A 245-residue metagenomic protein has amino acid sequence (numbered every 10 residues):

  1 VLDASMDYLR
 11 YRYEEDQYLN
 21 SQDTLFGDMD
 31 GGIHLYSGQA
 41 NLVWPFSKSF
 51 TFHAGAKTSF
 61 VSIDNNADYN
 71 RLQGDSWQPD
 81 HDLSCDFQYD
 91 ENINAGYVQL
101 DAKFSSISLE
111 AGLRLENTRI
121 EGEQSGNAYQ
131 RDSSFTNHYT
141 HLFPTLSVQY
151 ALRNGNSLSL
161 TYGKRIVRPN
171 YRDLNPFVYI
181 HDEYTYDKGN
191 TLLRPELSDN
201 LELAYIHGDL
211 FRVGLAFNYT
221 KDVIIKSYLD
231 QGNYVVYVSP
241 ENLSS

Functional and structural regions predicted by a protein language model:
V1-E123, A151, F211-V213: Face-selective signature of the C-terminal outer-membrane beta-barrel domain
D3, K48-S49, S157-S159, N200-E202 (+1 more regions): Subset of outer-membrane beta-barrel
E14-D23, N65-Q73, W77, E121-Q130 (+3 more regions): Outer-membrane beta-barrel translocator domains and adjoining extracellular loop/strand segments of Gram-negative
S21-D28, Q78-D86, A128-F135, D182-T191 (+2 more regions): Extracellular loop and loop/strand-boundary signature of outer-membrane beta-barrel proteins
G32-Y36, D90-N94, H138-L142, L197-L201 (+2 more regions): Residues that define the transmembrane beta-barrel architecture of outer-membrane proteins
L35-Q39, S84, R194, V213-S245: Outer membrane beta-barrel strand-and-loop segments of large Gram-negative receptors, especially TonB-dependent
G38-A40, G96-V98, P144-L146, T191 (+1 more regions): Membrane-embedded beta-strands of outer-membrane beta-barrel proteins, especially the hydrophobic/small aromatic
W44-K48, D101-S106, L142, Y150-N154 (+4 more regions): Outer-membrane beta-barrel strand-turn architecture
